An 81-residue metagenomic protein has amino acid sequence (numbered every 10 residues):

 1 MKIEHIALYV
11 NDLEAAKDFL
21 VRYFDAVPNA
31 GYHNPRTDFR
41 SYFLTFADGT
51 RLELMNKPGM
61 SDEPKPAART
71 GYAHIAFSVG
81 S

Functional and structural regions predicted by a protein language model:
I3-N11, S41-F46, P64-S81: Vicinal oxygen chelate
Y9-R51: Core segments of cupin and vicinal oxygen chelate
N29-A30, F39, L54, G59-K65: A short, acidic/glycine-rich surface segment
H33-N34, L52-N56, A68-R69, F77-G80: Glycine-rich loops and low-complexity Gly/Arg-rich segments that provide flexible linkers or classic glycine-based
